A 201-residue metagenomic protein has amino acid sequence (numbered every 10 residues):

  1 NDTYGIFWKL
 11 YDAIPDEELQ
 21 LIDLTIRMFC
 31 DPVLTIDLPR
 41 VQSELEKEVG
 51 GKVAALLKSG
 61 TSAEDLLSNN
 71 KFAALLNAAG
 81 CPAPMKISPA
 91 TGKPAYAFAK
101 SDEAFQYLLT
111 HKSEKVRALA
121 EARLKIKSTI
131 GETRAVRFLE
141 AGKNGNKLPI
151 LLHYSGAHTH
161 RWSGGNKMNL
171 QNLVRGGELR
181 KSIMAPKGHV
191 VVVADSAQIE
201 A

Functional and structural regions predicted by a protein language model:
N1-E178, M184-V190, S196-A201: Conserved "right-hand" nucleotidyltransferase catalytic core of DNA-directed polymerases
